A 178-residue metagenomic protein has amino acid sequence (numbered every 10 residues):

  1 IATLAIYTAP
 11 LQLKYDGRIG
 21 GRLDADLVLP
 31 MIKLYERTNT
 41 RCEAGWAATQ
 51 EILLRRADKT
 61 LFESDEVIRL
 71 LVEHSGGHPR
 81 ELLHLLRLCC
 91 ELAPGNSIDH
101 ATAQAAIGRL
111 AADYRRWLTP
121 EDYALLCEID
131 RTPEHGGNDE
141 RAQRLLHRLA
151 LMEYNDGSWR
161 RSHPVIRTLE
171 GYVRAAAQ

Functional and structural regions predicted by a protein language model:
I1-I68: The catalytic "switch" region of P-loop NTPases
K59-H74, P79-Q178: C-terminal alpha-helical "lid" subdomain
